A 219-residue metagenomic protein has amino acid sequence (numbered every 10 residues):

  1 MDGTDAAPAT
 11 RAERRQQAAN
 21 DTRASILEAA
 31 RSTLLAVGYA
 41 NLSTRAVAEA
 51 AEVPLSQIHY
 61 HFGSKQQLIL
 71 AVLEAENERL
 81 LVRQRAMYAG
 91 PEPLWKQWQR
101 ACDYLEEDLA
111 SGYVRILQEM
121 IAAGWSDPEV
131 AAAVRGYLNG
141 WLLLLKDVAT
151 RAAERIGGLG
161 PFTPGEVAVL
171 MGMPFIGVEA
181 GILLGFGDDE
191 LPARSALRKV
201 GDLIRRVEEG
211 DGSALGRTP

Functional and structural regions predicted by a protein language model:
M1-D21, E209-P219: N-terminal intrinsically disordered/low-complexity leader segments
A19-A30, V47, V72-E76, L80 (+1 more regions): Generic hydrophobic, amphipathic alpha-helix propensity
S25, A29, T33-Q67, A71: Helix-turn-helix
S25, A29-V37, R83-A86, I116 (+2 more regions): Solvent-exposed, amphipathic alpha-helical segments
G63-Q67, A71, A89-E92, W125 (+3 more regions): Residues in soluble alpha-helical coiled-coils and helical-bundle/repeat scaffolds
A71-E74, V82-V114, G160, P164-M171 (+1 more regions): Hydrophobic alpha-helical connector segments
A110-R135: Amphipathic alpha-helical segments used for helix-helix packing
E129-R135, N139, A152-P219: Hydrophobic/aromatic-rich alpha-helical bundle segments in the mid-to-C-terminal region
